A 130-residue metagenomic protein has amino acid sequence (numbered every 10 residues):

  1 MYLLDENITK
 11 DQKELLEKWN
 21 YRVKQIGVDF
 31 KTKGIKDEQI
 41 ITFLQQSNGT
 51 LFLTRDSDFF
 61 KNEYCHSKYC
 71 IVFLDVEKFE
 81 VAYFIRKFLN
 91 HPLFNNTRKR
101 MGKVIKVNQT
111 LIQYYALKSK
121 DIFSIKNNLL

Functional and structural regions predicted by a protein language model:
M1-E6, K10-N20, E38, F60-L130: Acidic, PIN/NYN-like endoribonuclease modules and their adjacent C-terminal/linker elements
D5, Q25-I26, F52-R55: Short, conserved beta-strand edge motifs with alternating hydrophobic and charged residues
R22-K31: A short beta-strand-loop structural module common to alpha/beta enzyme folds
V28, S57, V76: Residues that form or immediately flank small-molecule/cofactor binding pockets and catalytic motifs
I35-T50, K106: Acidic, metal-associated active-site segment
L44-C65: Acidic, metal-binding active-site segment of PIN/NYN-like and related structure-specific nucleases
